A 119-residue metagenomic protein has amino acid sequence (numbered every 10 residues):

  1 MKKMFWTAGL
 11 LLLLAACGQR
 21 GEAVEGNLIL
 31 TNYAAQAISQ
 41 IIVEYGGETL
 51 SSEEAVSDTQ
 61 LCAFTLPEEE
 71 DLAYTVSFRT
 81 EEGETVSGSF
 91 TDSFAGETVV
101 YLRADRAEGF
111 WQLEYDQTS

Functional and structural regions predicted by a protein language model:
M1-M4: Positively charged n-region of N-terminal signal peptides that target proteins for export
L13-A16: C-terminal motif of bacterial Sec signal peptides marking the signal peptidase cleavage site
G18-G21: Bacterial signal peptide processing site
L28-A35: Asparagine-centered strand-capping/turn motif at beta-strand->loop junctions
Q36-Q40: Short acidic/proline- and small/hydrophobic-mixed sequence motifs that coincide with surface turns and coil-to-beta
S52-S57: Short beta-strand segments within Ig-like beta-sandwich modules, predominantly Fibronectin type-III
C62-A73: Short Pro-Gly-centered beta-turn/loop motif in secreted/extracellular proteins
E81-G109: Structured interaction patches on ligand/partner-binding surfaces of diverse proteins
